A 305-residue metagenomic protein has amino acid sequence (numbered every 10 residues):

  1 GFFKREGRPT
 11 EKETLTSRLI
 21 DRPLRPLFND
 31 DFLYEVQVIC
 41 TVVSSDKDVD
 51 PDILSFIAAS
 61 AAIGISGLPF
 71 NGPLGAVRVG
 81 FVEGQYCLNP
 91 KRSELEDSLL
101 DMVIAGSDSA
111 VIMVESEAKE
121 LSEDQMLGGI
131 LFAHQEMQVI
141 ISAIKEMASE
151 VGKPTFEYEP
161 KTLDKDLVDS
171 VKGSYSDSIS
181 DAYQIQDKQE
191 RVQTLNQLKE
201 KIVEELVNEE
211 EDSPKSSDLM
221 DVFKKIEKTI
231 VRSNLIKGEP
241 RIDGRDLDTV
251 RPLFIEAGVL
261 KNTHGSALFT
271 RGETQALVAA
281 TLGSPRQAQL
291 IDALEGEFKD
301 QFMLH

Functional and structural regions predicted by a protein language model:
G1-Q37, V42-S44, V49, D108 (+2 more regions): Glycine-rich, flexible beta-strand/loop modules in the N-terminal catalytic cores of phosphate-handling
G7-N29, L33-I39, V49-I57, A62-I65 (+5 more regions): Alpha/propeptide regions of enzymes that mature by internal proteolysis
L24-N29, G64-P69, A76, N89-E94 (+4 more regions): A generic local secondary-structure boundary/capping motif
D31-L33, F70-G72, F81, L95-D97 (+5 more regions): A generic structural signal for short, non-catalytic loop/turn and secondary-structure boundary residues
Q37-I39, R78, C87, D101-V103 (+8 more regions): Structured core elements
G67-I185: Mobile "lid/hinge" segments at catalytic clefts and subdomain interfaces of large enzymes
E159-F298: Extended amphipathic alpha-helical scaffolds
